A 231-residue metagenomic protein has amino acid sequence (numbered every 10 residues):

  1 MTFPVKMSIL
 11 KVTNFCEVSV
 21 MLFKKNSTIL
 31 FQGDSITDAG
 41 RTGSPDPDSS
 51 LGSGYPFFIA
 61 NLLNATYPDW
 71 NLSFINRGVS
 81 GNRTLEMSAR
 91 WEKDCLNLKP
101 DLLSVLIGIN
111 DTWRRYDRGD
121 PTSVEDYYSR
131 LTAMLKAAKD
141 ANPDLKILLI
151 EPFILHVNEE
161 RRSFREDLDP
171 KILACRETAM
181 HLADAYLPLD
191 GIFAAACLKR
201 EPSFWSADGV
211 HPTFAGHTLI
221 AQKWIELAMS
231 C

Functional and structural regions predicted by a protein language model:
M1-F3: N-terminal, intrinsically disordered, basic low-complexity segments enriched in Arg/Pro/Ser/Thr
K6-I9, T13-E17: Short, positively charged and aromatic/hydrophobic N-terminal segments
L22-K25, F57-S73, N82-C231: Alpha-helical cap/lid subdomain in secreted, periplasmic, or secretory-pathway luminal O-acyl-processing enzymes
L22-S50: Short glycine-rich His-centered loop
T37, S44-P47, G78-R83, I154-L155: Short histidine/acidic/glycine/proline-rich micro-motifs that form metal- and phosphate-coordinating active-site loops
